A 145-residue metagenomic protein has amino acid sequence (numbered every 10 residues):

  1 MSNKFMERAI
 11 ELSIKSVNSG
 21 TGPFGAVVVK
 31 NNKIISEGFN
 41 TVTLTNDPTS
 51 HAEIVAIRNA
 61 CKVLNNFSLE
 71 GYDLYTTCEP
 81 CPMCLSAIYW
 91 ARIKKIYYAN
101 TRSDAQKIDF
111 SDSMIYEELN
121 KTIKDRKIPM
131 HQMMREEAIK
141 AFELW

Functional and structural regions predicted by a protein language model:
M1-S19, P80-W145: Zinc-dependent deaminase
K4, K33, V55: Active-site phosphate/pyrophosphate-handling residues
A9, S13-S16, A26, A52 (+1 more regions): Small-residue (primarily alanine) positions within well-ordered alpha-helices, especially packing/interaction faces
G20-F24, E70: Short, basic and Ser/Thr-rich N-terminal targeting/leader segments
F24-N32: Short beta-strand scaffold segments in enzyme catalytic cores
I35-V42: Short beta->alpha transition motifs characteristic of CBS
N46-S50, I54-A87: Helix-adjacent hinge/juxtasegments
